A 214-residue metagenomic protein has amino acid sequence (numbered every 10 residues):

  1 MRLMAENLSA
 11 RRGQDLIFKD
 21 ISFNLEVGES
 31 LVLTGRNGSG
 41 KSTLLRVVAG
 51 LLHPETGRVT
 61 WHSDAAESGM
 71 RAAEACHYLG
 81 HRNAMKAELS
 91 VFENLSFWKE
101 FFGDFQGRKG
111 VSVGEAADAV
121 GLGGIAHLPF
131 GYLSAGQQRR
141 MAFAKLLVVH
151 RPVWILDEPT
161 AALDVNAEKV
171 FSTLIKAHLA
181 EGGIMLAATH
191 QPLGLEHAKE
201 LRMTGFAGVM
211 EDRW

Functional and structural regions predicted by a protein language model:
A49: Helix-to-loop junction immediately C-terminal to a conserved catalytic motif
P54-E74: Conserved ABC transporter NBD signature motif
R82, A87-G103, S112: Q-loop/switch helix immediately C-terminal to the Walker
S96, R108-I125: Conserved ABC ATPase "signature" region
P129-G136: Conserved ABC ATPase signature
F143, G182: Hydrophobic anchor residue at the start of the ABC signature
W154-E158: Catalytic Walker B motif of ABC-type/P-loop ATPase nucleotide-binding domains
